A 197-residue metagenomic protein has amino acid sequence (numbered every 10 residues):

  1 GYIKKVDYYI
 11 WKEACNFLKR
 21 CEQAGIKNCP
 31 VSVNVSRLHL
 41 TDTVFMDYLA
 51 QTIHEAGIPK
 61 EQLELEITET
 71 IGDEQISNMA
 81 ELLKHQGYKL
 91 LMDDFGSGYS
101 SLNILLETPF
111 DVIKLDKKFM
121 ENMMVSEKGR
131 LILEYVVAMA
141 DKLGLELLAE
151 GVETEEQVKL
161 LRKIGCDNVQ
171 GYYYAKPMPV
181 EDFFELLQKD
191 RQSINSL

Functional and structural regions predicted by a protein language model:
Y2-N78, G151: Catalytic core of bacterial c-di-GMP phosphodiesterases, primarily the EAL and HD-GYP domains, capturing alpha-helical
V6-Y9, G129-Y135: Conserved acetyl-CoA-binding loop-helix of GNAT-fold acetyltransferases
I10, V136, F183-L186: Hydrophobic side chains in well-ordered alpha-helices of soluble proteins
V33, V136-A140: Ligand-binding cleft/hinge of the Venus flytrap
V44, M124-K128: Short, solvent-exposed loop/turn segments at secondary-structure boundaries
Q51-M123, M139, L145-P177: The catalytic core of metal-dependent phosphodiesterases that act on cyclic dinucleotides
T108-F110, E134, I194-N195: C-terminal compact regulatory domains
R162, M178-L197: C-terminal helical cap(s) of enzyme catalytic domains, especially alpha/beta-barrels
